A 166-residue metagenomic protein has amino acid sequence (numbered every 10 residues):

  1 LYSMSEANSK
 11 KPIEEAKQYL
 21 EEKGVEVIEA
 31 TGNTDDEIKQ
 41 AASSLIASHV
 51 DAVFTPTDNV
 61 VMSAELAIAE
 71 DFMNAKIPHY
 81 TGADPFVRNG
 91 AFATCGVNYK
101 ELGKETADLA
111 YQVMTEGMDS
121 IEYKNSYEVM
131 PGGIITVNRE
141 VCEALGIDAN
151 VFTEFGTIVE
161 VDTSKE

Functional and structural regions predicted by a protein language model:
L1, I28, H49-V61, Y80-G82: Periplasmic-binding protein-like
L1-K23, D119, N125-V141: An alpha-beta-alpha
S3-N8, N33, D58-N59: Short coil/turn segments
T31-L45: Structural motif
I38-A41, V87-G96: Glycine-rich, charge-decorated loop segments at or immediately adjacent to ligand/cofactor-binding or catalytic sites
A64, I68-F92: Venus flytrap/periplasmic-binding-protein-like
V97-M118: Hydrophobic alpha-helical segments within soluble ligand-binding/sensing domains
Q112-E166: Hinge/cleft segment of the Venus flytrap/periplasmic-binding protein
